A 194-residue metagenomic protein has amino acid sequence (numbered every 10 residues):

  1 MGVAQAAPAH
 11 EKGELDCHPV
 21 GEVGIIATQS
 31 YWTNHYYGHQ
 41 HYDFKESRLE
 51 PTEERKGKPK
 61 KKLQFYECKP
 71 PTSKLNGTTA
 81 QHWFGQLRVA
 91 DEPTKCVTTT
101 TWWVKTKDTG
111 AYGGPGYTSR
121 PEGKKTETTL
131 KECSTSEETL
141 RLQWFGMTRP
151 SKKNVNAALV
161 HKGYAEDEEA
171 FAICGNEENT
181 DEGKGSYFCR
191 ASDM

Functional and structural regions predicted by a protein language model:
M1-A7: Secretory targeting and sorting signals
A7-K107, T118-K124, K131-M194: Extracellular glycan-recognition/adhesion modules and their associated mucin-like linkers
A111-P115: Intrinsically disordered, low-complexity Ser/Thr- and acidic-rich flexible linkers and loops, especially at boundaries
